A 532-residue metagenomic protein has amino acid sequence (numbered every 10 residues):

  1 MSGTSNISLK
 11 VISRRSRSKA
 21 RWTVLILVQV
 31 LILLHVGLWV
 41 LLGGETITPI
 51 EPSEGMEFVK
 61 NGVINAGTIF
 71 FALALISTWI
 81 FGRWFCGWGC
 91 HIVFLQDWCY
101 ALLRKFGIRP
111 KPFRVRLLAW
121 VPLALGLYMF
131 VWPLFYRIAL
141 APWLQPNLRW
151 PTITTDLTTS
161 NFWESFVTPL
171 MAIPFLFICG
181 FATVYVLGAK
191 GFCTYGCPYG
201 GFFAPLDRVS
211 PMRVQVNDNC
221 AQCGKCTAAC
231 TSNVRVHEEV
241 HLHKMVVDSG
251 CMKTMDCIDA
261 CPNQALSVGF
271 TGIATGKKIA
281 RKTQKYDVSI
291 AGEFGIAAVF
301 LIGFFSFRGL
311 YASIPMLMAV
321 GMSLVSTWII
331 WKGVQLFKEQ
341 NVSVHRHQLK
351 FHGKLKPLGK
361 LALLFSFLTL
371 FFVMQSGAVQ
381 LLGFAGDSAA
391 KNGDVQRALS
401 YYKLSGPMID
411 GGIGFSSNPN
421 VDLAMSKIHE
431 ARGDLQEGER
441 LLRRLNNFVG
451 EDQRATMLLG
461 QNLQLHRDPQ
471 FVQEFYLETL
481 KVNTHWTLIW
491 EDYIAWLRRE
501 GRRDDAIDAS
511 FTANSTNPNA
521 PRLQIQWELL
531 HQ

Functional and structural regions predicted by a protein language model:
M1-H241, D259, Q264-P407, N420: Non-ligating segments of multi-cofactor redox enzymes
H241-C251: Short linker/helix segments within small regulatory modules
C251-D259: Functionally important transmembrane alpha-helices
M374-N462, H466, F471-E474, D505: Membrane-interface segments at or immediately adjacent to transmembrane helices that form the boundary between
M408, F448, V482, S515-T516: Structural marker of alpha-solenoid helical repeat scaffolds
P469-T512: Ankyrin-repeat and related helical/solenoid repeat scaffolds used for protein-protein interactions
D505-Q532: Terminal, low-structured helical/coil segments at or just beyond the last alpha-helical repeat
